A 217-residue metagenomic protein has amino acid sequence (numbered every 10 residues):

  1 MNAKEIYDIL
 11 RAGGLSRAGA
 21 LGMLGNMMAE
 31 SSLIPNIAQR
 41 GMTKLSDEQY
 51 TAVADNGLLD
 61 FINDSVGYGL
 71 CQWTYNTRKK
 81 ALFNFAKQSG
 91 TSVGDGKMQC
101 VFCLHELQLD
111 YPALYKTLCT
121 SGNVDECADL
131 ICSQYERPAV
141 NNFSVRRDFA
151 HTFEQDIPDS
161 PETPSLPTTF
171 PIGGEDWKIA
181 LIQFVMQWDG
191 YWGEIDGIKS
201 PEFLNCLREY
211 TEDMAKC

Functional and structural regions predicted by a protein language model:
M1, I6-G14, A18, M23 (+2 more regions): N-terminal capping segments
E5, S31-T120, E209-C217: Peptidoglycan-targeting cell-wall enzymes and recognition modules
Y7, A20-M27, D125-D129, R147: Short, well-structured alpha-helical segments
R11-L15, M28-S32, A38, Y75-R78 (+4 more regions): Sec-exported extracytoplasmic/periplasmic mature domains
M27-S31, T74, L118-N141, P201-D213: Acidic helix/loop microenvironments that form the catalytic cleft of cell-wall polysaccharide enzymes
K79-A180: Non-catalytic cell-wall polysaccharide-engagement segments
